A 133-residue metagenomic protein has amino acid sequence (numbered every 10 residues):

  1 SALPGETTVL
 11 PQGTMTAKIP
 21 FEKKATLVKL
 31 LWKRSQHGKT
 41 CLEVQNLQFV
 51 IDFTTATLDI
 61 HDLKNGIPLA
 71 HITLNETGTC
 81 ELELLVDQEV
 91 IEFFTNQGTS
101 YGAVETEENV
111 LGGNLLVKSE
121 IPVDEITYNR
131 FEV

Functional and structural regions predicted by a protein language model:
S1-V133: Beta-rich accessory regions
